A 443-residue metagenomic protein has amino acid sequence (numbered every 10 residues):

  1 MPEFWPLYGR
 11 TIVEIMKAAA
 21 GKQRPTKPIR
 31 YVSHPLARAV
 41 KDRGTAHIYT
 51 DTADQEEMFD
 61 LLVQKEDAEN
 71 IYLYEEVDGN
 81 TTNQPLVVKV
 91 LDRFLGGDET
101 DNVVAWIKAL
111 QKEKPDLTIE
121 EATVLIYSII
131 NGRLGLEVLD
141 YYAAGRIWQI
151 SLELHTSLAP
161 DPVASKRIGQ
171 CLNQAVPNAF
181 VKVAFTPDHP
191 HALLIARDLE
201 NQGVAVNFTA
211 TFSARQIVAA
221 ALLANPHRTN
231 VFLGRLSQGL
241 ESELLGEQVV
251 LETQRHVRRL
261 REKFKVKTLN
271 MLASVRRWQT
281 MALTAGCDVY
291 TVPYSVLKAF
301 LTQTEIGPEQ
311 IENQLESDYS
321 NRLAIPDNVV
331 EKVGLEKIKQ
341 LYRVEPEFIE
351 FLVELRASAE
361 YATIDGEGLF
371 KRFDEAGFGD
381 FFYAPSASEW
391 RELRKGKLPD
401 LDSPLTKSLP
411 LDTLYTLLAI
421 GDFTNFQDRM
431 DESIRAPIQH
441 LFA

Functional and structural regions predicted by a protein language model:
P2-K17, E336-A443: C-terminal extensions of enzymes
F4-D54, F59-V63: N- or domain-start disorder-to-order transition segments that initiate the globular core
K22-T26, Q55, E66-E69, Y74-G79 (+1 more regions): Active-site beta->alpha loop and helix N-cap motifs at the rims of alpha/beta catalytic domains
A39-T50, V176-F180, I195-F208, R259-M271: Short beta-strand/loop segments at the ligand-binding rim of alpha/beta enzyme cores
D51, Y127, E153, N178-D188 (+3 more regions): Catalytic beta/alpha-barrel core
N83, L152, V181, L199 (+3 more regions): Conserved, mostly hydrophobic/aromatic
N131-A143, Q174, L193-V204, E247-K263: Alpha-helix-loop-beta-strand connector modules within alpha/beta enzyme cores
A205-R356: Catalytic alpha/beta core domains of metabolic enzymes, predominantly
